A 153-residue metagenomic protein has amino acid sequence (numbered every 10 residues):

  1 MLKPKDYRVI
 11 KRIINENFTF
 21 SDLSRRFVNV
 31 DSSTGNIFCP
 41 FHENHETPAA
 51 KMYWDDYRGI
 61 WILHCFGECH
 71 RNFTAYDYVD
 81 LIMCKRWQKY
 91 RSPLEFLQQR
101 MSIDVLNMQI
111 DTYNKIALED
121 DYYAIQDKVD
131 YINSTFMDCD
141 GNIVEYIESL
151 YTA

Functional and structural regions predicted by a protein language model:
M1-D127, S134: N-terminal structured subdomain of primase-like DNA metabolism proteins
Y122-I125, V129, C139-D140, L150: Long amphipathic alpha-helices with heptad-repeat character, especially coiled-coil-forming segments used
S134-A153: Phosphate-handling catalytic cores of nucleic-acid transaction enzymes
